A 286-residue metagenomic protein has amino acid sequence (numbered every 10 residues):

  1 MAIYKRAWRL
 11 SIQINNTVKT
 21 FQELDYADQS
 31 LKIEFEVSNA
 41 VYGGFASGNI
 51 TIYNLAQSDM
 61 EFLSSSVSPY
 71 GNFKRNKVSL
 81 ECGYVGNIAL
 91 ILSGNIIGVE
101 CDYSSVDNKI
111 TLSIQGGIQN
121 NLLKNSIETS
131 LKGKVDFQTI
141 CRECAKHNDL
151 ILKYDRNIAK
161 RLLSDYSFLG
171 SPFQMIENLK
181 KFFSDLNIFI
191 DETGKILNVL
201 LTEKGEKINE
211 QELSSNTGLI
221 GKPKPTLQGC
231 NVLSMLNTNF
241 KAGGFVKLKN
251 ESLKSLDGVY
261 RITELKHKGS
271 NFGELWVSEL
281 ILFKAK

Functional and structural regions predicted by a protein language model:
M1-T111, L275: Assembly/oligomerization scaffold segments
F35, V41-S68, N72, T202-K286: An acidic/polar, Gly/Ser/Thr-rich interaction patch typically located in mid-to-C-terminal regions of proteins
F62-L63, L123-I127, R156: Short acidic, glycine/proline-rich loop/turn micro-motifs
S93, Q138-R142, F173-E177, G229 (+3 more regions): Extracytoplasmic/secreted envelope proteins and their assembly/folding machinery, especially bacterial periplasmic
G98-Y103, D107-N121, L150-K224: Short beta-strand-centered interaction patches in the first periplasmic/extracellular domains of large envelope
D107-K124, E274-K286: Short solvent-exposed strand/turn elements
G117, F137-I151: Glycine-rich, acidic and aromatic/proline-enriched surface loops and short helix-turn segments that act as binding
N125-G133, L162-Y166: Second-shell loop/turn segments in exported
